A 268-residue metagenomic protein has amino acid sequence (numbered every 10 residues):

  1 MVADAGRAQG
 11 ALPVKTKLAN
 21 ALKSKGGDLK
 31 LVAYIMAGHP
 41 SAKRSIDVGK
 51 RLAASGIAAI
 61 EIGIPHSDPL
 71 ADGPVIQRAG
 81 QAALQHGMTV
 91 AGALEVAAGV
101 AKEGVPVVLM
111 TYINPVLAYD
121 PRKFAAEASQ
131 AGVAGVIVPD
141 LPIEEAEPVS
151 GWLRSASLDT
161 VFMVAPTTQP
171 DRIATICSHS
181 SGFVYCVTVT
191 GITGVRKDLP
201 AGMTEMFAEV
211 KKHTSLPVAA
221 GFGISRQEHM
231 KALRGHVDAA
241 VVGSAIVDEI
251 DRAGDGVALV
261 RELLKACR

Functional and structural regions predicted by a protein language model:
V2, P13-Y34, A97: N-terminal amphipathic alpha-helix/helix-capping segment at the start of soluble metabolic enzymes
A3, R7, M206-L216, S225-R268: Alpha/beta catalytic cores of nucleotide-metabolism and tRNA/nucleoside-modifying enzymes
P13-A21, D68-I76, M88-E95, L117-R122 (+5 more regions): Active-site-adjacent beta->alpha loops and helix N-cap segments on the catalytic face of soluble alpha/beta enzymes
L31-I35, I60-I62, V107-T111, V136-V138 (+4 more regions): Hydrophobic faces of well-ordered beta-strands that scaffold small-molecule active sites in alpha/beta enzyme cores
I35-S41, M110-A118, P142-I143, V164-T168 (+1 more regions): Glycine-rich beta-to-alpha transition loops that act as phosphate-gripper elements at the mouths of alpha/beta enzyme
S45-K50, T168-C177, I224-A240: Catalytic cores of alpha/beta
I62-S67, G135-I137, P142-E145, C186-G194 (+2 more regions): Glycine-rich phosphate-binding active-site loops on the catalytic face of alpha/beta enzymes
V75-V108, W152-V161, A165, G202-V218 (+1 more regions): Alpha-helix-loop-beta-strand connector modules within alpha/beta enzyme cores
